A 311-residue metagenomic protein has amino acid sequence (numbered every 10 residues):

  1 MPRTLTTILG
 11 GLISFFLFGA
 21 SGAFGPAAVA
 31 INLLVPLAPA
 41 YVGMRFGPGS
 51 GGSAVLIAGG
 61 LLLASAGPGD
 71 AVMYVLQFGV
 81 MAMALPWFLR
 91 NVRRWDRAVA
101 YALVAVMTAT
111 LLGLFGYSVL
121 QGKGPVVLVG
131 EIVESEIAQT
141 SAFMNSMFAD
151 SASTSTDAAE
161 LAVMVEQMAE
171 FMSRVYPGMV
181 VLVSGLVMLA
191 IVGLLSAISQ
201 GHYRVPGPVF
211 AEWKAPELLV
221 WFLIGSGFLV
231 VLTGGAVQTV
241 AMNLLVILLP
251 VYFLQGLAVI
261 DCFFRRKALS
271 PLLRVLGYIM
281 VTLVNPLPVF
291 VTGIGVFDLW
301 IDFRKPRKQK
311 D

Functional and structural regions predicted by a protein language model:
M1-I57, A268-L276: Hydrophobic transmembrane alpha-helices
G10, V75-Q121: Short helix-perturbing small/polar motifs within transmembrane alpha-helices
G25-L34, D70-V75, Q238-L244, L287-T292: Short, aromatic-rich membrane-interface segments at the entry and exit of alpha-helical transmembrane domains
A28-W87, D298: Alpha-helical membrane segments and adjacent membrane-interface helices in multi-pass membrane proteins
F115-M172: Membrane-interface interhelical loops and short interface/amphipathic helices in multi-pass inner-membrane
Y176-G201: Transmembrane alpha-helical segments in integral membrane proteins
A197-G256: Small-residue-rich helix-loop
G234-D311: Long, positively charged, glycine-interspersed low-complexity recognition regions
